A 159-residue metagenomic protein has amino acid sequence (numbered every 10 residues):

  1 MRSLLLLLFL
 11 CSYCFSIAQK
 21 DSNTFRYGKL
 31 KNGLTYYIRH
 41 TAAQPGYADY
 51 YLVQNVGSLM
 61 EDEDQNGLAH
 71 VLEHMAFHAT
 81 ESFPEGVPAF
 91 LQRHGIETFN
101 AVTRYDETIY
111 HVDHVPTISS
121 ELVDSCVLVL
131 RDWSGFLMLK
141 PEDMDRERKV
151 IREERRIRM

Functional and structural regions predicted by a protein language model:
M1-S22: Bacterial Sec-dependent N-terminal signal peptides
L4, K31, P45-Y47, H94 (+1 more regions): Short, solvent-exposed loop/turn segments at the edges of secondary structure
L8, A42, N100-V102: Generic marker of residues within folded, mature protein domains
Q19-Y51: Mature N-terminal segment immediately following signal peptide/propeptide cleavage in secreted/periplasmic
V56-A69, H74-M159: Active-site-adjacent, His/Asp/Glu-enriched structural segments that form or flank metal-binding and acid/base networks
